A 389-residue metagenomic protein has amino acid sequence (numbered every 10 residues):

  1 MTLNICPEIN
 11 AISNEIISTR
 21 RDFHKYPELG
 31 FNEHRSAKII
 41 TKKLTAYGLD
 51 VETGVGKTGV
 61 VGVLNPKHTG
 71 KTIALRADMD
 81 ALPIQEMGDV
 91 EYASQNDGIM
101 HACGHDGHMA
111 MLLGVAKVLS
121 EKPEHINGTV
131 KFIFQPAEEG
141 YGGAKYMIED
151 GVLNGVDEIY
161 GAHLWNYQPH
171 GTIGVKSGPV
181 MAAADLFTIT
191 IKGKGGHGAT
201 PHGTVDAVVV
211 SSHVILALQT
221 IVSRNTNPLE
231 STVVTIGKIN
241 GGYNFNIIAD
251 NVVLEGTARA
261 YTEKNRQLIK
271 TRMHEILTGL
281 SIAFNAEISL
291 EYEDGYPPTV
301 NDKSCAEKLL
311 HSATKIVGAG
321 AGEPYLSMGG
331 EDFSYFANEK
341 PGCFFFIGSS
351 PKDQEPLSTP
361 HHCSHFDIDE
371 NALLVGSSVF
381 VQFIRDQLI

Functional and structural regions predicted by a protein language model:
T2-H101, D106, A110-I126: Acidic/His- and Gly-rich active-site-bordering loop/insert found across diverse amide/peptide-bond hydrolases
S13, I17, A37-T41, L112 (+6 more regions): Hydrophobic face of alpha-helices
F23, G62, L75, H105 (+8 more regions): Divalent metal-coordination and catalytic microenvironments
A46, S212-I389: Metal-dependent amide/peptide-bond hydrolase catalytic core, centered on the "pita-bread" metallohydrolase fold
E52, K131-I133, S289: A structural signal for isolated positions on well-ordered beta-strands in alpha/beta enzyme cores
V60-V61, L82-I84, G88-M100, G107 (+3 more regions): Histidine/acidic-residue-rich, glycine-tolerant segments that coordinate divalent metal ions
N65, D78-D80, Q135, T190-K194 (+4 more regions): Solvent-exposed residues in well-ordered beta-strands and their adjoining turns, especially edge/terminal strands
A74-R76, F187, F344-S350: Non-cysteine beta-strand/loop elements that form the S-adenosyl-L-methionine
